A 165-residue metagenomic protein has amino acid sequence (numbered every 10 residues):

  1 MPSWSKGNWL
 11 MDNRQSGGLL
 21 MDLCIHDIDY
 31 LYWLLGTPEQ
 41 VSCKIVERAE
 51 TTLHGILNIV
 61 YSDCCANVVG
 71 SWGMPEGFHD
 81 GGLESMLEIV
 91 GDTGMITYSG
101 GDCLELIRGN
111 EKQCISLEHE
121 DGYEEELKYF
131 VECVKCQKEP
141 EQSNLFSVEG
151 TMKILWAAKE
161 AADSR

Functional and structural regions predicted by a protein language model:
M1-E47, R165: Predominantly a Rossmann-like dinucleotide-binding segment in NAD(P)-dependent oxidoreductases
P2-K6, E50-H54, T151-I154: Short, solvent-exposed polar/charged micro-motifs at secondary-structure junctions
P2-L10, D80-G81, G100-D102, G109: Short aromatic-enriched loop/helix-cap "lid" or pocket-rim segments at secondary-structure transitions that line
Q15-M21, Q113-D121: A short glycine-threonine-serine/GTX helix/turn-capping micro-motif
G18, I25-Y32, E124-K128, F146-K153: A structural signal for well-ordered alpha-helical segments within the folded catalytic domains of diverse enzymes
I28-C103, E120, L127-K138: Contiguous beta-strand/loop segments that form the cofactor/metal-binding neighborhood of enzyme cores
Y61-S62, Y129-R165: C-terminal helix-rich "cap/oligomerization" subdomain common to oxidoreductases
I115-G122, P140-F146: Short amphipathic alpha-helical interaction segments
